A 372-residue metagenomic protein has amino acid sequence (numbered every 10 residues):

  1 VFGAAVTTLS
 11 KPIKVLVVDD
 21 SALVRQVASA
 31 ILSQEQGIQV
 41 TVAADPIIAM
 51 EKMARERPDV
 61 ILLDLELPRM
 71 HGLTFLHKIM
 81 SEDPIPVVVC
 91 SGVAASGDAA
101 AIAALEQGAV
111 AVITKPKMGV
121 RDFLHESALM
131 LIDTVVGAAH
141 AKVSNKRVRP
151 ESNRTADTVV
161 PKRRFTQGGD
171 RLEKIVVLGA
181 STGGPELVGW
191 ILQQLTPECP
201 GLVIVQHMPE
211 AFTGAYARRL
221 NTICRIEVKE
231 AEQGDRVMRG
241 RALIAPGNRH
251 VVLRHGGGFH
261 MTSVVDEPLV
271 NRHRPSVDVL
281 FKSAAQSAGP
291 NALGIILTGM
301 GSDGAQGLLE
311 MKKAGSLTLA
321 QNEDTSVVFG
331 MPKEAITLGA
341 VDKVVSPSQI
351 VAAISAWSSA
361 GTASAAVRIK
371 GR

Functional and structural regions predicted by a protein language model:
F2-L16, A22-V42, I47-L62, E66-R372: Conserved acid/base catalytic micro-environments in cytosolic active-site loops
